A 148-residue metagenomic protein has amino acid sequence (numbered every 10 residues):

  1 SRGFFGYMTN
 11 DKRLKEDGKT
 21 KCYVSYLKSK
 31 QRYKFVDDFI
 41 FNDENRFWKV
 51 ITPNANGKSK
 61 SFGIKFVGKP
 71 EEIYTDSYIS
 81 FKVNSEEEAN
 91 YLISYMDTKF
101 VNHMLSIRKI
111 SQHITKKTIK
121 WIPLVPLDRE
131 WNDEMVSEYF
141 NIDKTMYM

Functional and structural regions predicted by a protein language model:
S1-M146: Polybasic, glycine- and aromatic-enriched phosphate-binding surface used to engage nucleic acids
